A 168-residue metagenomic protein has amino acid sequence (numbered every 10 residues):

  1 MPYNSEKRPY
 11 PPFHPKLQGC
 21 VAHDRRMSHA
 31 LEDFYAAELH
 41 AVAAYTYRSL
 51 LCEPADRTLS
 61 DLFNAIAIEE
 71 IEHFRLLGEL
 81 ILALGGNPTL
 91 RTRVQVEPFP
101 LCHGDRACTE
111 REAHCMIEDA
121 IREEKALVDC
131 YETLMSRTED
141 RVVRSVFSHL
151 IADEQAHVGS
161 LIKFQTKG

Functional and structural regions predicted by a protein language model:
P2-G168: Non-heme di-metal
